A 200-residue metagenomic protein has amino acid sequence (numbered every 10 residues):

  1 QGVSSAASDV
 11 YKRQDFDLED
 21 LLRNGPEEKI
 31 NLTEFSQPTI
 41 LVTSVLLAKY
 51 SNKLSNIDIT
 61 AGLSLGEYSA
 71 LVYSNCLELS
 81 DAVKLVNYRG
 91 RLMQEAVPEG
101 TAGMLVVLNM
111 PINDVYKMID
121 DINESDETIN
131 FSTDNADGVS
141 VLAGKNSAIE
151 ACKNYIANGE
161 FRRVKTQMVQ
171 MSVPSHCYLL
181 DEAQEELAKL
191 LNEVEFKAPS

Functional and structural regions predicted by a protein language model:
Q1-Y11: Single conserved hydrophobic/aromatic residue that forms the stacking wall/gate of nucleotide- or nucleobase-binding
F16, S74-S200: Alpha/beta catalytic cores of group-transfer enzymes, especially the acyltransferase/condensing modules of polyketide
F16-F35: Acyltransferase loading domain of fatty acid and polyketide assembly lines
P38-V45: Alpha/beta-hydrolase active-site loop
S44, G62, G66, E78: Gly/Ala-rich beta-loop-alpha elbow adjacent to hydrolase catalytic centers
L47-S55: Conserved acidic catalytic loop of the alpha/beta-hydrolase fold
I57-A61: Short beta-strand immediately N-terminal to the catalytic nucleophile in serine-hydrolase-like folds
S69-Y73: Hydrolases whose catalytic domains are alpha/beta-hydrolase-1, hotdog thioesterase, or metallo-beta-lactamase-like
